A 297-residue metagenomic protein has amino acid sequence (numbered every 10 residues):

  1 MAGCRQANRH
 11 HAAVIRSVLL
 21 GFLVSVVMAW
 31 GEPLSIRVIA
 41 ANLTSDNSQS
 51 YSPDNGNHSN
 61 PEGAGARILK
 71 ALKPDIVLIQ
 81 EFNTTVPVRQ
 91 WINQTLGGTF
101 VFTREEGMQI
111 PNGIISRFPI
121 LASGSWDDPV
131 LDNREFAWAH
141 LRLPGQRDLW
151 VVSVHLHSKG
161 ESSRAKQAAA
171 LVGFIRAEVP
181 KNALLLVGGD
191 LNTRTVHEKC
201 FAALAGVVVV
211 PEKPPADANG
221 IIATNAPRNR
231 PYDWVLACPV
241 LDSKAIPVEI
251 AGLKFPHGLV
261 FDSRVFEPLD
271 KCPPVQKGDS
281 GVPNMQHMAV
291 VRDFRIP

Functional and structural regions predicted by a protein language model:
M1-I15: N-terminal secretory signal peptides that target proteins for export/translocation
L19, L23, A29-Q94, A169 (+4 more regions): N-terminal, active-site-proximal structural segment of metallo-dependent hydrolase catalytic domains
R37-A40, D75-Q80, F102-R104, N112-I114 (+9 more regions): Structural recognition of the beta-strand scaffold that forms the well-ordered cores of secreted hydrolase catalytic
N47, T84-P87, Q109, K159 (+3 more regions): Active-site environment of divalent metal-dependent phosphoester hydrolases
P61-G65, E135-G220: Extracytoplasmic, non-cytosolic globular domains
K70-P74, P87-G97, I120, P144 (+4 more regions): Sec-exported extracytoplasmic/periplasmic mature domains
F82-L156: Structured beta-strand-rich core segments of catalytic domains in phosphoester-bond hydrolases
L131, A177-A183, T193-P297: Metal-dependent phosphoester-hydrolase catalytic domains
